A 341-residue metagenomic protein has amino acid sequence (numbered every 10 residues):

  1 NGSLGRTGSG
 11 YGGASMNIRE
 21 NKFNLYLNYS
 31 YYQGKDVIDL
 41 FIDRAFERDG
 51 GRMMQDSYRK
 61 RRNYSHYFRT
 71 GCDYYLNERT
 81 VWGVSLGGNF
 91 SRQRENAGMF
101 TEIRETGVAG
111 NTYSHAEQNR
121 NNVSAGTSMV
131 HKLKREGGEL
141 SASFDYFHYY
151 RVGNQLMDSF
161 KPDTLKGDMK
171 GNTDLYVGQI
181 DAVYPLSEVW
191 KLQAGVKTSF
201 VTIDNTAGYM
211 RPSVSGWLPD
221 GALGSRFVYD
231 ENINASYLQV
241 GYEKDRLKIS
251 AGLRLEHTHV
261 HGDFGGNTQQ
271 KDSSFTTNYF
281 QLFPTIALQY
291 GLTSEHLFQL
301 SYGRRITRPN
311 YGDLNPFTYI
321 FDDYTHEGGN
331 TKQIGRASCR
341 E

Functional and structural regions predicted by a protein language model:
N1, G50-Y58, V108-H115, P162-D168 (+3 more regions): Extracellular loop and loop/strand-boundary signature of outer-membrane beta-barrel proteins
N1-G98, A116-Y149, D181-S199, G241 (+2 more regions): Membrane-proximal, glycine/serine-rich, low-complexity loop/turn segments characteristic of large bacterial
L4-G8, D56-Y64, Y113-N121, K166-D174 (+3 more regions): Short sequence motifs at beta-strands and strand-loop junctions characteristic of Gram-negative outer-membrane
K35, R92-E95, I103-G110, G138 (+6 more regions): Short loop/beta submotifs within extracellular cysteine-rich repeat domains
I38-G51, E95-E105, V152-K161, N205-S213 (+4 more regions): Outer-membrane beta-barrel translocator domains and adjoining extracellular loop/strand segments of Gram-negative
N77, F144-Y149, G171-V177, D181-D204 (+1 more regions): Structural signature of Gram-negative outer-membrane beta-barrels, strongest in the C-terminal barrel of TonB-dependent
